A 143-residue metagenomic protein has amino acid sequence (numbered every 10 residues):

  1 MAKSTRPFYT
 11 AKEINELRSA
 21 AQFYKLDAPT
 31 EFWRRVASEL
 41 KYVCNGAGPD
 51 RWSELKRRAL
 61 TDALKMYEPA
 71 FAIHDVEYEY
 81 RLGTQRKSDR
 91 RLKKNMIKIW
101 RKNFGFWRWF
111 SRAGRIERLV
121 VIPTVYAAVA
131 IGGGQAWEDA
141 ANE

Functional and structural regions predicted by a protein language model:
M1-E143: Extended terminal accessory/targeting regions
